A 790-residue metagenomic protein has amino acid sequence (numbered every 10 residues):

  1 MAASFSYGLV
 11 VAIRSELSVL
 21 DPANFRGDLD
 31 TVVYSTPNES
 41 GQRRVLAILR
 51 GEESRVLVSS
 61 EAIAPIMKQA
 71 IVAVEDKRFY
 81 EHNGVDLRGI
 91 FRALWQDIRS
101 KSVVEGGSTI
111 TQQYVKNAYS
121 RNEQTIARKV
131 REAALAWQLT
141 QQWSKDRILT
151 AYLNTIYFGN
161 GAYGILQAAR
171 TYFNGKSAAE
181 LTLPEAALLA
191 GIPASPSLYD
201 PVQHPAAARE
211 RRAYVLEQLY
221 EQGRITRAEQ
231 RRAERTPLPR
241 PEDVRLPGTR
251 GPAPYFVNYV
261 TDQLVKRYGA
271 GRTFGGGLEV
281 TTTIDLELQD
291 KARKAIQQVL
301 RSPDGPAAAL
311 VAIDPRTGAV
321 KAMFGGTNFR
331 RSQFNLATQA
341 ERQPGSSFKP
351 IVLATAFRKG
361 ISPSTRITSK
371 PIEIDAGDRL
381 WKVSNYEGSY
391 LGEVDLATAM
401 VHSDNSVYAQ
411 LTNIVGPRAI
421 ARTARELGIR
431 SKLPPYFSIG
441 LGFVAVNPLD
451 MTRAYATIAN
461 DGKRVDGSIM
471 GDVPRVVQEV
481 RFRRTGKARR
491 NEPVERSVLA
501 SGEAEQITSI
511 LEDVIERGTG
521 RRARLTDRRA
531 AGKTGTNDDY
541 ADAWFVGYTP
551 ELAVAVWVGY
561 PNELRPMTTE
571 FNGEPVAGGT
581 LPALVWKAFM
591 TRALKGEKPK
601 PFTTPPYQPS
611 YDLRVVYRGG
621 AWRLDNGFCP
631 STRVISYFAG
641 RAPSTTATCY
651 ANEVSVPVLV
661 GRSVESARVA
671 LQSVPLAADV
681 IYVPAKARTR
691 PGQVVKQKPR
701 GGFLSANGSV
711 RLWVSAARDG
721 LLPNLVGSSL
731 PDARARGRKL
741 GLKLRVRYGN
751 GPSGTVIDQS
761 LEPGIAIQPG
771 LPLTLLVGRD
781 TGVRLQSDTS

Functional and structural regions predicted by a protein language model:
M1-D304, A319-K321, K370, Q410: Juxtamembrane regions of bacterial inner-membrane/periplasmic proteins, predominantly the peptidoglycan biogenesis
R55-I63, P306-A307, R331-I351, P363-S369 (+1 more regions): Short active-site loop at a secondary-structure junction that contains or immediately precedes the catalytic residue(s)
Q69-V72, D76, Y214, L219 (+8 more regions): Active-site SXXK
Y80-I90, G164-L166, T226-E229, R331-F334 (+4 more regions): Short, well-structured active-site flanking segments
R99-Q124, V244-P252, I361-I420, Y455 (+3 more regions): Conserved catalytic neighborhood of penicillin-recognizing serine enzymes
R131, L380-S384, G416-R453, S468-G471: Mid-domain, small-residue-enriched loop/turn segments at the edges of structured enzyme/sensor domains
T282-P303, L310-A312, M323, F329-F334 (+3 more regions): A penicillin-recognizing enzyme superfamily signal
K598-S790: Ligand-recognition elements built from short beta-strands and adjacent flexible loops
